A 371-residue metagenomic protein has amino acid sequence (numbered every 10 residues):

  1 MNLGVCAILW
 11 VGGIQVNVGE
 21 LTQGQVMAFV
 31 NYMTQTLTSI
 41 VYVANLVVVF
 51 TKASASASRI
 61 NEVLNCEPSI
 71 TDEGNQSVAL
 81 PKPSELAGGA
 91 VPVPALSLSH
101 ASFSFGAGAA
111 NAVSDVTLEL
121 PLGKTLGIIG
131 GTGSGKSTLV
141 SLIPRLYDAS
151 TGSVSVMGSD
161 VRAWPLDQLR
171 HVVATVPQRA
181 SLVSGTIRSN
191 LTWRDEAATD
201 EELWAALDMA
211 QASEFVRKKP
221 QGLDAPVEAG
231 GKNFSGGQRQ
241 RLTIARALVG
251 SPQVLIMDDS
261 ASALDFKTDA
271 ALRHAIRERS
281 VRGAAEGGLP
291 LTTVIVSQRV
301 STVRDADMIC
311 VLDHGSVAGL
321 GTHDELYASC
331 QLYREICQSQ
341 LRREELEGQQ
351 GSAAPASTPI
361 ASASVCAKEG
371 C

Functional and structural regions predicted by a protein language model:
M1-I8, K52, T199: Residue-level signal for transmembrane alpha-helical positions in Major Facilitator Superfamily
I8, T36-V63: Cytosolic ends of transmembrane helices, especially the final helix of ABC transmembrane type-1 domains
I8-L21, T38: Transmembrane helices of ABC transporter permease
W10-I14, S58, D259: Transmembrane alpha-helix boundary and packing residues in multipass membrane permease domains and related
V18-N31: Membrane-water interface of transmembrane alpha-helices in multipass transporters/channels
V30, L37, R170: Conserved catalytic core of two-component sensor histidine kinases
L80-C371: ABC-type nucleotide-binding domain
